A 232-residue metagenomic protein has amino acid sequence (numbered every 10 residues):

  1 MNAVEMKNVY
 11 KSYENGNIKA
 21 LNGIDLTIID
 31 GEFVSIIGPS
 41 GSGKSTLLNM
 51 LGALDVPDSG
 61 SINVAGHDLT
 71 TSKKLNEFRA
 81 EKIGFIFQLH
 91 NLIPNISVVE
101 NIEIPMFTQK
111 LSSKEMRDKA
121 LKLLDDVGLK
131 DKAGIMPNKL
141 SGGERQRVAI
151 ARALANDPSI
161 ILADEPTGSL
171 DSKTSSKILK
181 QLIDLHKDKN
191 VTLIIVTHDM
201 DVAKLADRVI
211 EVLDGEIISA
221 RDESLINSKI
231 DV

Functional and structural regions predicted by a protein language model:
N2-V212: ABC family nucleotide-binding domain
E216-V232: Conserved beta-strand-loop-alpha-helix hinge in the C-terminal portion of ABC ATPase nucleotide-binding domains
